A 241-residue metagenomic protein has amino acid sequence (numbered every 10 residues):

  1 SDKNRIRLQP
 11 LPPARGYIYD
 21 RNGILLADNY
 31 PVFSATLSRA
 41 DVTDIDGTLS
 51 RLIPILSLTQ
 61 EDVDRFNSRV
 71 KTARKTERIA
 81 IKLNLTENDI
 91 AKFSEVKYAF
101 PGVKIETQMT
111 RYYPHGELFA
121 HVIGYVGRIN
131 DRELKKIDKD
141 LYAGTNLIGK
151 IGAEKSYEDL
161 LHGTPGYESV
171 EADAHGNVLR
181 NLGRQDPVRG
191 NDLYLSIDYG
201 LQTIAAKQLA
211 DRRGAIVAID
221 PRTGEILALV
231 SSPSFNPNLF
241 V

Functional and structural regions predicted by a protein language model:
S1-A215, V230-V241: Extracytoplasmic/periplasmic proteins that interact with beta-lactams or build/remodel peptidoglycan
I216-P221: Short hydrophobic alpha-helical segments used for membrane anchoring or interfacial signaling
L227: Extracellular/periplasmic solute-recognition and catalytic clefts
